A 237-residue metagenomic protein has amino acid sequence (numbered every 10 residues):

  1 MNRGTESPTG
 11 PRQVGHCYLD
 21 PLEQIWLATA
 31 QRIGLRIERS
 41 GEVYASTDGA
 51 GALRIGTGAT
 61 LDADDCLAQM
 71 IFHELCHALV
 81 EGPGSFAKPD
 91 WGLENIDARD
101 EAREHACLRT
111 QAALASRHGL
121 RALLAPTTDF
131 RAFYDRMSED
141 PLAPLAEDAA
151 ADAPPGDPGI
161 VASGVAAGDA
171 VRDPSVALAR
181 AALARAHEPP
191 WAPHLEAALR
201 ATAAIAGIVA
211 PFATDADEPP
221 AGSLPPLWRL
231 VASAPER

Functional and structural regions predicted by a protein language model:
N2-G51, R117-H118: Auxiliary, metal-adjacent structural segments of Zn-dependent hydrolase domains
L22, A68, R103: Hydrophobic (often cysteine-bearing) scaffold residues that line and stabilize catalytic clefts of nucleotide/cofactor
R54-Q69: Short pre-active-site segment immediately N-terminal to the catalytic Zn-binding motif
D65, V80-R109: Post-HEXXH active-site segment of zinc metalloproteases
Q69-G82: Active-site recognition of the HExxH zinc-binding catalytic motif
A113-F130: Short helix/loop segments within enzyme catalytic domains that coordinate or immediately flank catalytic cofactors
Y134-M137: Active-site-proximal or metal-binding-adjacent scaffold patches in catalytic folds
P141-R237: Pan-zinc metallopeptidase signature
